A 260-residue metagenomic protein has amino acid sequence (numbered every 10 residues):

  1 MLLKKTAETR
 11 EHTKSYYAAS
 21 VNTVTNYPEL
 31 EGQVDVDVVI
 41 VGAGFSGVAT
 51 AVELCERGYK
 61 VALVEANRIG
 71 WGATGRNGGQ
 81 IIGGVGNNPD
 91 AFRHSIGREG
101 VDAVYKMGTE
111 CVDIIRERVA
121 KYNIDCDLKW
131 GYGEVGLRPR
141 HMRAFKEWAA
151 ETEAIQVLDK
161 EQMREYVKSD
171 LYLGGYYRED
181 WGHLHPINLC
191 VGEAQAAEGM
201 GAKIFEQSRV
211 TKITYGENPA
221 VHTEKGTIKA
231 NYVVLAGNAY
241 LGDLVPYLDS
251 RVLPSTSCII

Functional and structural regions predicted by a protein language model:
M1-V38, E56: Extreme N-terminal leader/targeting segments of oxidoreductases
L2-S20, N87-F92, I114-G192: Flavin (FAD/FMN) cofactor-binding and adjacent substrate-gating region of FAD-dependent oxidoreductase domains
V34-L63: N-terminal Rossmann-like FAD-binding beta1-loop-alpha1 element of flavoenzymes
E56-R76: Glycine-rich FAD pyrophosphate-binding loop
R76-K106: Glycine-rich active-site loop/strand segments that organize a redox cofactor
I81, G86, G131-V135, S250-I260: Central beta-strand plus flanking loop segment that forms part of the substrate or channel wall within the catalytic
R143, L171-Y232, A236: Helical element adjacent to the flavin cofactor pocket in flavoenzyme catalytic cores
T223-I260: Central helical "cap/lid" subdomain
